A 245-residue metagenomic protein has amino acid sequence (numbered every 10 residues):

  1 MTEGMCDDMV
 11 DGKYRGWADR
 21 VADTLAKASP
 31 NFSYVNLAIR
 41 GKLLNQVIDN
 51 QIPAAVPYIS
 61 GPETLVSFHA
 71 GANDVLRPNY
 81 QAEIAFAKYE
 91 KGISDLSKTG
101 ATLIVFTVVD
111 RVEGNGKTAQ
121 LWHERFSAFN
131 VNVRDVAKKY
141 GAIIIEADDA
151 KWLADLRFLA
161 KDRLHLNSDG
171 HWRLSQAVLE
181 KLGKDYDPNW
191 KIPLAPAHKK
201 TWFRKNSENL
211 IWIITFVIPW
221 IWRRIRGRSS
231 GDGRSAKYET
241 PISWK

Functional and structural regions predicted by a protein language model:
M1-A38, I52-P62: Serine-esterase "nucleophile elbow" of acetyl-processing enzymes
E3-M5, P30, N45-I84, D110-R111: Oxyanion-hole/transition-state-stabilizing segment in secreted/luminal serine hydrolases and related acyltransferases
T24-S29, G92-I104, N132-I144, K181: A structural motif corresponding to the C-terminal end of an alpha-helix and its immediate exit/capping segment
S33-A38, T64-H69, L103-T107: Structural recognition of the beta-strand scaffold that forms the well-ordered cores of secreted hydrolase catalytic
H69-N73, D95-S127, D148-A154: Active-site segments of SGNH/GDSL-like serine hydrolases that catalyze O-acetyl group transfer/hydrolysis on lipids
A82-E90, W122-F129: Charged helix-capping and loop-helix junction motifs
E113-A147, S168-H171: Substrate-gating cap/lid alpha-helix
K139, D162-H165, D169-K245: Conserved catalytic region of serine esterases and O-acyltransferases that act on ester linkages in lipids
